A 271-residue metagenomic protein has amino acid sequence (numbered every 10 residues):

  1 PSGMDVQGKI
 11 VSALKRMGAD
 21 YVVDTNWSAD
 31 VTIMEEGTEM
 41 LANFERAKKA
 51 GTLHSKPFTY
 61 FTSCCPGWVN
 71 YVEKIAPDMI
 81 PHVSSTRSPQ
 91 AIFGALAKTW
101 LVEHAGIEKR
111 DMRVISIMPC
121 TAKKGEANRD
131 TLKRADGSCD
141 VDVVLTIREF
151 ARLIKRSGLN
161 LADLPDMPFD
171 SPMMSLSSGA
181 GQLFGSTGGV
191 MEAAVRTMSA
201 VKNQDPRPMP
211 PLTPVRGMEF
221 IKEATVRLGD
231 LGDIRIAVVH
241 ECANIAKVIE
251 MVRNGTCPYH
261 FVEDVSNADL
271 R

Functional and structural regions predicted by a protein language model:
P1-R271: Iron-sulfur-associated redox domains of electron-transfer enzymes in respiratory and anaerobic energy metabolism
